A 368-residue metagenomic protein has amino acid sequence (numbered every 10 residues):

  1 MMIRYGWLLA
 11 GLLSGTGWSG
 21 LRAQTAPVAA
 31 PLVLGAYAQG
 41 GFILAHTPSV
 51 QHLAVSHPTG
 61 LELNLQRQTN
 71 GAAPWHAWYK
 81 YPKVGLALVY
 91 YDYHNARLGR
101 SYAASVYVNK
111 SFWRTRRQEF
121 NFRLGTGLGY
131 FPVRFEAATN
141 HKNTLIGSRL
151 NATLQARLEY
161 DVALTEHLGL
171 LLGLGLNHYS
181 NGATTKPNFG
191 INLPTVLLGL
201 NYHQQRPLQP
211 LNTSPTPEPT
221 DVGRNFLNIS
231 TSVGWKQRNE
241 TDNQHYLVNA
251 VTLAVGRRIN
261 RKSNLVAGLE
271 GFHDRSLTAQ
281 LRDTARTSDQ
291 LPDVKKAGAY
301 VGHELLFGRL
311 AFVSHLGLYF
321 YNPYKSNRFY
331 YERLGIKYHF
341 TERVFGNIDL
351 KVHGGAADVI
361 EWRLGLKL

Functional and structural regions predicted by a protein language model:
M1-G35, F120, L168, P194 (+2 more regions): Bacterial Sec-dependent N-terminal signal peptides
L34-A38, V84-L86, F122-T126, A156-L158 (+8 more regions): Membrane-embedded beta-strand positions of outer-membrane beta-barrel proteins
A38-L44, R67-T69, L88-H94, T126-R134 (+8 more regions): Transmembrane beta-strands of outer-membrane beta-barrel pores
P48-Q51, Y91-H94, N140-I146, G182-N188 (+4 more regions): Extracellular loop and loop/strand-boundary signature of outer-membrane beta-barrel proteins
V55-S56, D92-S101, R116, N239-Y246 (+4 more regions): Solvent-exposed loop/turn segments connecting transmembrane beta-strands in outer-membrane beta-barrel proteins
E62-Q66, Y107-N109, R157-E159, G199-N201 (+4 more regions): Outer-membrane beta-barrel architecture
L63-L65, N192-T213, A357-L368: Outer-membrane beta-barrel "beta-signal"
A72-W75, R116-F120, V162, E166-L170 (+4 more regions): Repeated loop/turn-to-beta-strand initiation elements of outer-membrane beta-barrel proteins
